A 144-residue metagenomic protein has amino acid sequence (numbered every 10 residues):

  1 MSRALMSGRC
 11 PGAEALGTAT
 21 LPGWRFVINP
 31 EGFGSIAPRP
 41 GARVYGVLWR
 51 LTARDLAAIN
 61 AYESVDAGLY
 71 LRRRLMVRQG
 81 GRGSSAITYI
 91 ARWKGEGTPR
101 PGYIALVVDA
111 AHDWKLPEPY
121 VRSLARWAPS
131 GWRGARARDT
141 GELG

Functional and structural regions predicted by a protein language model:
M1-G144: Glycine-aromatic micro-motifs
